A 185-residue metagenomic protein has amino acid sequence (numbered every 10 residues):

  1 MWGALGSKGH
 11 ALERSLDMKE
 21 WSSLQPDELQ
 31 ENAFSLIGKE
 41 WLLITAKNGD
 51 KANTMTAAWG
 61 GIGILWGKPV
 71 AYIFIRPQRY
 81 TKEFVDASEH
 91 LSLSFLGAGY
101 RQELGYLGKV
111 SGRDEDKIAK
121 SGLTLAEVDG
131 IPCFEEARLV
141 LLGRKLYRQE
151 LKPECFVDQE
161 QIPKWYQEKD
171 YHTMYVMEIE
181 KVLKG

Functional and structural regions predicted by a protein language model:
L12-G185: Basic, polyanion-binding surface patches
